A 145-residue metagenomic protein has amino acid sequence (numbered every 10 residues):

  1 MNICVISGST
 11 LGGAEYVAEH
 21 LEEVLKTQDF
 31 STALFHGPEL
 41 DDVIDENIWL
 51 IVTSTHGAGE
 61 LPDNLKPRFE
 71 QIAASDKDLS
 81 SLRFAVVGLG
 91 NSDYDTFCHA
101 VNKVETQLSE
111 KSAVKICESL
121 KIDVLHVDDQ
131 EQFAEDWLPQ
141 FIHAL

Functional and structural regions predicted by a protein language model:
M1-C4: Extreme N-terminal starter segment of soluble prokaryotic enzymes
S7, G12-E19, V24, Q28 (+1 more regions): FMN-binding flavodoxin-like domain, especially the glycine-rich phosphate-binding loop
K26-D41: A short, well-structured beta->alpha microelement
